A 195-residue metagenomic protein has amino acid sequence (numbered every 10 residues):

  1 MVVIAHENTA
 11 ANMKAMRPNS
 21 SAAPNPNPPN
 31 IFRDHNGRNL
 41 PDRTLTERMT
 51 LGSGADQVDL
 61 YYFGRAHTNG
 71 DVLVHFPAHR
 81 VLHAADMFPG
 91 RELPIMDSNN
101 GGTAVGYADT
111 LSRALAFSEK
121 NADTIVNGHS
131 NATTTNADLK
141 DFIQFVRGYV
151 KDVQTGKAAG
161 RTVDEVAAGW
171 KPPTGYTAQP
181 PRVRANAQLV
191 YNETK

Functional and structural regions predicted by a protein language model:
M1-V3: Active-site metal-binding motif and surrounding structural segment of the metallo-beta-lactamase
N8, D86-M87, G128-N131: Active-site metal-binding loops of divalent metal-dependent hydrolases
T9-F63, T68-N69, A78, L111 (+1 more regions): Metallo-beta-lactamase
A10, D42, A85, A104 (+5 more regions): Extracytoplasmic/secreted envelope proteins and their assembly/folding machinery, especially bacterial periplasmic
K14-R17, D71, A84-A85, A137-D138: Short, solvent-exposed loop/turn and secondary-structure capping segments
Q57-S118: Active-site-proximal loop/helix segments of hydrolase catalytic cores
V81, V105-R161: Divalent-metal (often Zn2+) His-rich catalytic cores of metallo-beta-lactamase-fold enzymes
A158-K195: C-terminal regulatory/interaction regions
